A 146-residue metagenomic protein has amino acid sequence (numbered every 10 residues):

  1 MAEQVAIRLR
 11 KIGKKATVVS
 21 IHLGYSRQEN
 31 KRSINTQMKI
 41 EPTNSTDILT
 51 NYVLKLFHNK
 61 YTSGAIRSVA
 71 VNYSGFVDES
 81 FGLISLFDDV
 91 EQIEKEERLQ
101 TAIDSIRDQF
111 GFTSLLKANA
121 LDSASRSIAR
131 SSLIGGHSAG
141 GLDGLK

Functional and structural regions predicted by a protein language model:
M1-K146: Basic, low-complexity intrinsically disordered segments
